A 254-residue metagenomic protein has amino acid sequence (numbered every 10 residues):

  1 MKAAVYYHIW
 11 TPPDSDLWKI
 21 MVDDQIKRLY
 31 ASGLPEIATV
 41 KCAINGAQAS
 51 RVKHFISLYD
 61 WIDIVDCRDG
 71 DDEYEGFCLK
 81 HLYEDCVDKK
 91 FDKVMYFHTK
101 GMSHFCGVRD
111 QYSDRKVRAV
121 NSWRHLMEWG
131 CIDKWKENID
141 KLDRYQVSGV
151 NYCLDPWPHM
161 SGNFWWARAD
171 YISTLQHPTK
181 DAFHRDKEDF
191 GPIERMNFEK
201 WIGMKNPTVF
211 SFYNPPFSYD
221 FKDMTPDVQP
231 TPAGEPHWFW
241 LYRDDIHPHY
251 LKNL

Functional and structural regions predicted by a protein language model:
M1-L254: ER/Golgi luminal nucleotide-sugar-dependent glycosyltransferases, focusing on the catalytic module
